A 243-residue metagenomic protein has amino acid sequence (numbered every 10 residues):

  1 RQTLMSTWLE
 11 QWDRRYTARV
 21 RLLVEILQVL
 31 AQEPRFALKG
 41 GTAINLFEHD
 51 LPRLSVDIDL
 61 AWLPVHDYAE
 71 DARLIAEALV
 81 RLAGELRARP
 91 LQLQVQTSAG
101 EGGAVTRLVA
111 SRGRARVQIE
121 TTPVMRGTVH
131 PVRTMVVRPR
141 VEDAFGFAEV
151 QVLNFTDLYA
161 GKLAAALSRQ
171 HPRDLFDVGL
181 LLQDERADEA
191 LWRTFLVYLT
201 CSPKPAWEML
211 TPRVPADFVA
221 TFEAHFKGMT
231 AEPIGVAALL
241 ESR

Functional and structural regions predicted by a protein language model:
R1-R243: Compositionally biased terminal segments of proteins
